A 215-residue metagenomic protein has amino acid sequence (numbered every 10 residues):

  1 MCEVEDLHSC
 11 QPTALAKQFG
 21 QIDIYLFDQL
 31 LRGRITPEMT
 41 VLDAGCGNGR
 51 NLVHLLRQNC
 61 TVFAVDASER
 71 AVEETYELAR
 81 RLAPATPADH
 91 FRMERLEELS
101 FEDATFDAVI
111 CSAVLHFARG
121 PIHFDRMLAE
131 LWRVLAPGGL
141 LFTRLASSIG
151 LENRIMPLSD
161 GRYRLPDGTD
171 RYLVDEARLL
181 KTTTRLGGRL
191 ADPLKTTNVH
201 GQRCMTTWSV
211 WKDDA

Functional and structural regions predicted by a protein language model:
M1-T36, L42, G47-E97, F142-A215: Class I (Rossmann-like) S-adenosyl-L-methionine-dependent methyltransferase catalytic domain, capturing the SAM-binding
E69, P121-D125: Non-membrane alpha-helical structural segments and their capping/turn regions in soluble enzymes
E97-V109: A short acidic, Gly/Pro-enriched loop at the edge of an enzyme's catalytic core that lines a small-molecule cofactor
A108-I122: A short SAM/SAH-binding and catalytic strip from SAM-dependent methyltransferases
L115, M127, S147: Flexible, active-site-proximal loop/turn residues at the rims of small-molecule/cofactor binding pockets and catalytic
D125-P137: A short glycine-rich, Lys/Arg-flanked "PGG" loop and its adjoining helix->strand segment in the class I
